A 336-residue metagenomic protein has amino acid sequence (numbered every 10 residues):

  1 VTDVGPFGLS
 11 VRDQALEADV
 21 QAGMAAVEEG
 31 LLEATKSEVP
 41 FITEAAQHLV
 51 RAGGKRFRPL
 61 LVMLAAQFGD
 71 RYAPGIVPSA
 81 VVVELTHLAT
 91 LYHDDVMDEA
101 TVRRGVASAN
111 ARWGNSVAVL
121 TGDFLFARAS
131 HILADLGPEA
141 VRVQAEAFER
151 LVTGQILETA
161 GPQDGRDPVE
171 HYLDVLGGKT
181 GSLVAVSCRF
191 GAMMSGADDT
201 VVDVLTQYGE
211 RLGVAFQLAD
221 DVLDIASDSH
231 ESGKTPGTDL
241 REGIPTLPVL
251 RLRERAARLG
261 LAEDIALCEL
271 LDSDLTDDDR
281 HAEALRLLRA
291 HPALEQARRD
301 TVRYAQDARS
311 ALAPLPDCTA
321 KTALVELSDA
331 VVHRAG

Functional and structural regions predicted by a protein language model:
V1-A34: N-terminal amphipathic/basic leader segments beginning at the initiator methionine
V11, A26, L32-A262, D329: Mg2+-dependent prenyl diphosphate-binding active-site environment of isoprenoid biosynthetic enzymes
Q14, A18, T206, R299 (+1 more regions): Short, charged, amphipathic alpha-helical segments
A52, R56, D135-P138, G154 (+4 more regions): Residues at alpha-helix boundaries and the short loops/turns that link adjacent helices
Q67, R150-L151, R211, S273 (+4 more regions): A short structural micro-motif
T235-G237, E295, L315: Short, contiguous acidic/charged loop-to-helix segments that flank catalytic cores in large enzymes
L261-L312: Mobile late-domain/C-terminal helix-loop "cap" segments that border catalytic sites or the cytosolic face
Y304, S310, D317-G336: Short, amphipathic C-terminal "tail helix"
